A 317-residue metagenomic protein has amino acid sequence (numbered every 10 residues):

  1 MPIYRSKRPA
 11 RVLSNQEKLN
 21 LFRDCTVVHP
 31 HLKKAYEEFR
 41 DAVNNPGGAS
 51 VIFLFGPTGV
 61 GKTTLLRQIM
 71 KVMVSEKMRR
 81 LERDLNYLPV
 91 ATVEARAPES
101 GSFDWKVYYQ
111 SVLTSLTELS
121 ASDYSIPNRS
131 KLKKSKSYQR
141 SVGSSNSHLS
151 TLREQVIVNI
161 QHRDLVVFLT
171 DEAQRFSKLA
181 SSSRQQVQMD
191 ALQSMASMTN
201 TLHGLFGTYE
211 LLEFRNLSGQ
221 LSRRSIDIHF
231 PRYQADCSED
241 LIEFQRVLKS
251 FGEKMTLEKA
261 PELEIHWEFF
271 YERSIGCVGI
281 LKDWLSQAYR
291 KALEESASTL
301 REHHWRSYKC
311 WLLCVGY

Functional and structural regions predicted by a protein language model:
M1-P9, T63, A235-Y317: C-terminal alpha-helical "lid" subdomain
M1-S50, S75, R79, N86 (+2 more regions): A short, basic N-terminal segment
Y36, D104-V107, E118-V187, M198 (+2 more regions): Mid-core helix/loop region of P-loop NTP-binding domains shared across ATPases and GTPases
G48-Q68: Walker A/P-loop nucleotide-binding motif
G61-Y87: P-loop NTPase Walker A phosphate-binding motif
K62-T63, S100-F103, L211-R215: Switch/connector loops and helix/strand junctions flanking conserved nucleotide-binding motifs in nucleotide-processing
V90-S122: Conserved NTP-binding/hydrolysis module of P-loop NTPases
N159, D164-V167, S177-S181, Q185-I265: The catalytic "switch" region of P-loop NTPases
